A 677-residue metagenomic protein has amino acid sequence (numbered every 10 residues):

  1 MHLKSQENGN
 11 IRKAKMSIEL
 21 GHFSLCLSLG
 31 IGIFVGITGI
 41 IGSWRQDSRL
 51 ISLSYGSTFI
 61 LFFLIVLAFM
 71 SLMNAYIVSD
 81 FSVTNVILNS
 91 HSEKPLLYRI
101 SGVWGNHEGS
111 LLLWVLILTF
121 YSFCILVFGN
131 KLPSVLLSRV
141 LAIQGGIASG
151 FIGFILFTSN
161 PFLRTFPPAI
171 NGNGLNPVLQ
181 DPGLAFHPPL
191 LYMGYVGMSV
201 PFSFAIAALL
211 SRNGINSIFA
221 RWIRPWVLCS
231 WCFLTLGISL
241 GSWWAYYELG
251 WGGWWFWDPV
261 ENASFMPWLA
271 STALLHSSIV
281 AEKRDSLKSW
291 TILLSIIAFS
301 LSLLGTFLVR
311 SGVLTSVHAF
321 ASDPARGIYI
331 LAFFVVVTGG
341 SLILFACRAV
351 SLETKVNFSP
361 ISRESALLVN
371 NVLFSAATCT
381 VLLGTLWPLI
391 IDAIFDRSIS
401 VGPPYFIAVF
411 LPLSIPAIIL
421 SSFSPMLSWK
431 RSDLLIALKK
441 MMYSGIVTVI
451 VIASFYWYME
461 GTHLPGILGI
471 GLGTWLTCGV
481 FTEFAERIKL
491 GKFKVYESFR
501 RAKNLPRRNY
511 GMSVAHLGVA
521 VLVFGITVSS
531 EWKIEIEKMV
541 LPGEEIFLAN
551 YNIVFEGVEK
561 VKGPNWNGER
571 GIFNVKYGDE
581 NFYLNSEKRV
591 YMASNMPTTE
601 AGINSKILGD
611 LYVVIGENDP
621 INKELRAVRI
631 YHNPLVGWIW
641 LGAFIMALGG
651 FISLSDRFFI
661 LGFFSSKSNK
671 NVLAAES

Functional and structural regions predicted by a protein language model:
H2-K15: Short, Lys/Arg-enriched N-terminal segments with co-localized hydrophobic residues within the first ~10-30 amino acids
R12-S677: Solvent-exposed, non-transmembrane regions of integral membrane proteins
